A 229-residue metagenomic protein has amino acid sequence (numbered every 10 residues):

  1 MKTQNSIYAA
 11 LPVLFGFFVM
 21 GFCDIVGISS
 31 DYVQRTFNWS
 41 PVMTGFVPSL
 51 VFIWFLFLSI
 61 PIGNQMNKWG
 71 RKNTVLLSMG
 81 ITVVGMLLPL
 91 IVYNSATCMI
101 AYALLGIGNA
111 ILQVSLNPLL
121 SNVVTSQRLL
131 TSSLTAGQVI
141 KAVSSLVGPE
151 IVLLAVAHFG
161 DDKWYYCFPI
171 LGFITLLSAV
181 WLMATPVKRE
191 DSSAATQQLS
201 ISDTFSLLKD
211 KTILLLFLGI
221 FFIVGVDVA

Functional and structural regions predicted by a protein language model:
Y8-P41, N117: Extracytoplasmic
D24, F52-I60, L146: Residue-level signature of mid-helix packing/kink "hotspots" within the transmembrane helices of 12-pass Major
V51-I53, A142-V143, I220: Short hydrophobic/small-residue motifs within alpha-helical transmembrane segments of multi-pass transporter-like
F57-A96: Conserved MFS/SLC helix-loop-helix module at the cytosolic interface between two early adjacent transmembrane helices
A96-Y102, L215-L216: Short hydrophobic/alpha-helical segments at membrane-entry points of transmembrane helices in Major Facilitator
A101-V139: Cytoplasmic helix-loop-helix junction between adjacent transmembrane helices in 12-TM secondary transporters
S133-P186: Helix-loop-helix hairpin linking two adjacent transmembrane segments in secondary transporters
M183-D203: Flexible cytoplasmic inter-helical loops of multi-pass small-molecule transporters
